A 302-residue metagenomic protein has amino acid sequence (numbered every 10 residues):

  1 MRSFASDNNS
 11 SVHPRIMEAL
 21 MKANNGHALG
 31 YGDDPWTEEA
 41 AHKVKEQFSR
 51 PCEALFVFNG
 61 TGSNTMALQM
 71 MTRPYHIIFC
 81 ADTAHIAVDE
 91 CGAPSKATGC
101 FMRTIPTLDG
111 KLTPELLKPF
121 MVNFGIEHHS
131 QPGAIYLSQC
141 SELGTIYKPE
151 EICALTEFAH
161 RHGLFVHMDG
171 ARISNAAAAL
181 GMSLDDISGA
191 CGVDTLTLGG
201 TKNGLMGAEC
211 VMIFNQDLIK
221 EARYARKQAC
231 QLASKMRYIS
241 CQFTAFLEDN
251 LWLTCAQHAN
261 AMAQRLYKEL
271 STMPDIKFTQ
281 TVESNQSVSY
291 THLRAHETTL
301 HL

Functional and structural regions predicted by a protein language model:
S6, A54-F58, C80-A81, T104 (+5 more regions): General beta-strand structural signal in soluble alpha/beta enzymes
H13-G60, D82-T83, A87-V88, A93: Conserved N-terminal alpha-helix of the aminotransferase class I/II PLP-enzyme fold
M70-V88: Conserved PLP-anchoring active-site segment centered on the Schiff-base-forming lysine
T98-E142, I146-A154: PLP-dependent aminotransferase-class I/II
A134, I146, S183-S284: Active-site C-terminal subdomain of aminotransferase-like
Y147-A177: Catalytic PLP-binding core of fold-type I/II PLP enzymes
T291-T298: Conserved small/polar residues in nucleotide/adenosyl-binding loops
